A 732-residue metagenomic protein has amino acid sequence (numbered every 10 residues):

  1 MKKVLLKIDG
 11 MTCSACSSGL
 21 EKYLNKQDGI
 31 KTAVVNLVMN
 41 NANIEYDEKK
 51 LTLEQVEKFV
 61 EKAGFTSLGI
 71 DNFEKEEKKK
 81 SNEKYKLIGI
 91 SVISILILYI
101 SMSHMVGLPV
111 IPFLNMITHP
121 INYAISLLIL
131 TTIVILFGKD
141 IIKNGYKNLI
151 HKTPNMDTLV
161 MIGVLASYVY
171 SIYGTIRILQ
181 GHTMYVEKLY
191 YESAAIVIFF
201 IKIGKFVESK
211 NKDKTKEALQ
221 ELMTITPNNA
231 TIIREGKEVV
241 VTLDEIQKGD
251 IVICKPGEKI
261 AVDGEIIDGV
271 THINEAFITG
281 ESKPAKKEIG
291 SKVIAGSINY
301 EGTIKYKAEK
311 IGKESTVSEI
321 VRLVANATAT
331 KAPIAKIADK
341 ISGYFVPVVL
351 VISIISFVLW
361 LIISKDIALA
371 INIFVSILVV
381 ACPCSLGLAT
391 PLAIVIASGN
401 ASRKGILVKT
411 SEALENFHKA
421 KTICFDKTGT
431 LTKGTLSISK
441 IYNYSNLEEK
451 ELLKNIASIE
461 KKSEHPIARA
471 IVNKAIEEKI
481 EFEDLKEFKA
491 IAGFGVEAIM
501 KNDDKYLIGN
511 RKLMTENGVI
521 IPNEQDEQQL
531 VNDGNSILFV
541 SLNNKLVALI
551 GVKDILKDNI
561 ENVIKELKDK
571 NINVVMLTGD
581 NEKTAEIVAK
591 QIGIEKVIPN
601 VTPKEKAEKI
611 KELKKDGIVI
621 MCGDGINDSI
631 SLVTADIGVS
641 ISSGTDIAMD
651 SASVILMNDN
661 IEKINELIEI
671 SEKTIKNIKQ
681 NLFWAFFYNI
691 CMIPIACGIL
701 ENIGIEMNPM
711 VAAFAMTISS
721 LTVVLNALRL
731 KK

Functional and structural regions predicted by a protein language model:
M1-N122, K212, K237, S318 (+2 more regions): Flexible metal-binding regulatory segments at protein termini and peripheral loops
L5, E192-P256, K287, I337 (+4 more regions): Juxtamembrane coupling segments of multi-pass membrane pumps/enzymes
S18, T330, I499-D503, G534-S536 (+1 more regions): Conserved ATP-binding TGD loop and adjacent catalytic N/P-domain core of P-type ATPases
D28-Y46, E54, L189-Y191, Q220-E314 (+3 more regions): Conserved cytosolic catalytic loops of P-type ATPases
E74-I93, N144-S167, V321-I354, F374 (+4 more regions): Soluble-to-membrane junctions at the N-terminal ends of transmembrane alpha-helices in multi-pass ion-transporting
N82-N229, K340: Transmembrane helix-loop-helix hairpins at the membrane interface
Y85, S297, H418-E464, F494-V575 (+2 more regions): ATP-driven catalytic headpiece of P-type ATPases
V106-T118, I150, V169, N400 (+7 more regions): Membrane-embedded alpha-helical bundles of multi-pass transporters
